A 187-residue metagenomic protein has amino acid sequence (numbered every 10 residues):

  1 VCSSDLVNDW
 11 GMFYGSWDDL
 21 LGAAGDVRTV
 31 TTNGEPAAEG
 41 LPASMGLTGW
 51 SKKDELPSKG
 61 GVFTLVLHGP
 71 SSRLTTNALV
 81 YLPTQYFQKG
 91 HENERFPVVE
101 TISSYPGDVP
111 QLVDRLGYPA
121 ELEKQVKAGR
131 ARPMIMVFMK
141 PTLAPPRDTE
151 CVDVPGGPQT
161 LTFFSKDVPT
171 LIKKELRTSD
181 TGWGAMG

Functional and structural regions predicted by a protein language model:
C2-S3: Short, small-residue-biased leader/transition segments that mark boundaries at the very start of proteins
W17-A38: Short extracytoplasmic/periplasmic juxtamembrane "stem" segments immediately C-terminal to an N-terminal membrane anchor
G40-E92: N-terminal cap/lid segment of alpha/beta-hydrolase-fold proteins
L79-Q85, G90-P106, M136: Short beta-strand element of the alpha/beta-hydrolase
P106-D108, A144: Serine-hydrolase catalytic-loop signature spanning alpha/beta hydrolases and amidase-signature enzymes
L112-I135: Short amphipathic alpha-helix adjacent to the substrate-entry channel of hydrolases
V152-L176: Alpha/beta-hydrolase active-site loop
E175-G187: Alpha/beta-hydrolase fold nucleophile elbow
